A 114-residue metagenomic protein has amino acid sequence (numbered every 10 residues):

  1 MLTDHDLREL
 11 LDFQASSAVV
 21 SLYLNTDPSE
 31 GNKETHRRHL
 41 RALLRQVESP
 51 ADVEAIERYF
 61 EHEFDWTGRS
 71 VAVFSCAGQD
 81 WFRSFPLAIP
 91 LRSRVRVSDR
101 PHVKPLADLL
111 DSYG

Functional and structural regions predicted by a protein language model:
M1-Y113: Non-catalytic, solvent-exposed interaction/assembly segments
